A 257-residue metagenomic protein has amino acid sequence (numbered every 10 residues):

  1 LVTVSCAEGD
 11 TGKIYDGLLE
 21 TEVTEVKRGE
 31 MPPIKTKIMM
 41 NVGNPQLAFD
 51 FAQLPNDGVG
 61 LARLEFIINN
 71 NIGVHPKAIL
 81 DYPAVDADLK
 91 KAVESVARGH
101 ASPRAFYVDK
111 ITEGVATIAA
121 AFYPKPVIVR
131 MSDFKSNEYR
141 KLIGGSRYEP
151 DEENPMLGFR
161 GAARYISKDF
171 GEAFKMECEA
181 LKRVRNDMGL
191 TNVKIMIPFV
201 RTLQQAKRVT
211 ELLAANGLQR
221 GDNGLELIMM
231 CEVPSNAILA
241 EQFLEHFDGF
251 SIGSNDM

Functional and structural regions predicted by a protein language model:
L1: Conformationally flexible catalytic loops at phosphate/diphosphate-handling active centers
C6-D10: Short, charged beta-turn/beta-strand-edge "cap" motif at the junction between a beta-strand and an adjacent loop
T11-I14, L19, R160-A163: Compositionally biased, intrinsically disordered low-complexity regions
I14-E30: Short, compositionally biased
V26-M257: Conserved alpha/beta-domain cores
